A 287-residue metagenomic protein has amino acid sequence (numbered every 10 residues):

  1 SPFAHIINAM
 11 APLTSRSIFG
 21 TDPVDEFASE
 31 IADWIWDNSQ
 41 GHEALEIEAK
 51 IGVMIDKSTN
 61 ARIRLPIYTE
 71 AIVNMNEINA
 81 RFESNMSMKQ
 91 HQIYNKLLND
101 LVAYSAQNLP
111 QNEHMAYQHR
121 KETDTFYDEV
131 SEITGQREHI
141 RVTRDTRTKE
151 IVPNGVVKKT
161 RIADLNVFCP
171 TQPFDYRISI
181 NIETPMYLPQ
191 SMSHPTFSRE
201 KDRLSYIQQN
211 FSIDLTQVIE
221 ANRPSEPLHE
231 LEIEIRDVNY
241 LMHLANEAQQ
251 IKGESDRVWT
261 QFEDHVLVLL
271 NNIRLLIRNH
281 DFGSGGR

Functional and structural regions predicted by a protein language model:
S1-R287: Phosphate-end processing signature that detects enzymes handling 5′-triphosphorylated RNA and polyphosphate
